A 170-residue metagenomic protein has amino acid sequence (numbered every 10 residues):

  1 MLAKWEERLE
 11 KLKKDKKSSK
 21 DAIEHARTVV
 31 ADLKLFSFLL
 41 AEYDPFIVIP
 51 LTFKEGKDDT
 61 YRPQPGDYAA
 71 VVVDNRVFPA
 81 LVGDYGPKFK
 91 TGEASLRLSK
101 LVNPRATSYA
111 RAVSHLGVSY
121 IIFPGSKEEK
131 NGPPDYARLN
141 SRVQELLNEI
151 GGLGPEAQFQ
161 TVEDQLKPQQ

Functional and structural regions predicted by a protein language model:
M1-R76, L101-A106, F123-T161: Cell wall/extracellular polymer interaction/catalysis modules
S37-L39, V72, D84, G92 (+1 more regions): Homeobox/homeodomain signature
K57, K88-K90, S108: Short beta-strands and strand-coil junctions in structured, solvent-facing domains, enriched
F78-P87: Short beta-strand-centered aromatic/proline hotspots
K88-L98: Short, solvent-exposed secondary-structure boundary/capping segments
R105-S119: Intrinsically disordered, low-complexity linker and terminal regions at domain boundaries
F159-Q170: Short, solvent-exposed mixed-charge patches
